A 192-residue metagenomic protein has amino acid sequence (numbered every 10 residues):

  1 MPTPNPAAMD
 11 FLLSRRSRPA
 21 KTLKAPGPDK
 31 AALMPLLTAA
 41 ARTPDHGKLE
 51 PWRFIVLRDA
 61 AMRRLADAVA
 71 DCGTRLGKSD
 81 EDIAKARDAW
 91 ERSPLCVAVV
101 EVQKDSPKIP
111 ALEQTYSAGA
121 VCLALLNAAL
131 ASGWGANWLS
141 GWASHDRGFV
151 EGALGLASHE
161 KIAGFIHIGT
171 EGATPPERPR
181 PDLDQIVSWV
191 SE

Functional and structural regions predicted by a protein language model:
M1-R92: N-terminal amphipathic, basic helical "cap/leader" segment at the start of enzyme domains
P2-A7, F11-S14, P19, K161-E192: C-terminal helix-cap and adjacent tail motif
A40, V97, Q103-V150: Small-aliphatic-rich amphipathic alpha-helix that forms the alpha element of a beta-alpha
A60-R64, A70-D71, Q103-D105, G148 (+1 more regions): Short, charged/polar surface micro-motifs in flexible loops or helix N-caps
A70-C72, E113-Q114, P179-I186: Short intrinsically disordered coil segments
R92-A98: A structural motif
F149-I162: Short, electropositive alpha-helical surface patch
